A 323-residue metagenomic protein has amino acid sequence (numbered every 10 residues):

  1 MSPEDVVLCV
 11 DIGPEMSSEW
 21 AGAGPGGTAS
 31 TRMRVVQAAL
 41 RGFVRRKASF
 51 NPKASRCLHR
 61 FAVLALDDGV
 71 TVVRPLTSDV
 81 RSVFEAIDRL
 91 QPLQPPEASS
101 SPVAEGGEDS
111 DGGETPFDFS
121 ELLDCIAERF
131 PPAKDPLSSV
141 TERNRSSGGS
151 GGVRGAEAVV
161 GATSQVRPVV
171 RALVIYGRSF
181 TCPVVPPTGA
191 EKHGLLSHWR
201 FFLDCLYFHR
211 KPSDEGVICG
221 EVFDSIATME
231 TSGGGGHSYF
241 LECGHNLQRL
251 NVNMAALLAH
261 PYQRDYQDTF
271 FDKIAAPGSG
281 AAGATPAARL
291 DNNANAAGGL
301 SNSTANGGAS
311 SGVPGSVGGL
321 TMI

Functional and structural regions predicted by a protein language model:
M1-V83: Von Willebrand factor
S2-L8, I12, C57-A62, V72 (+4 more regions): Core residues of folded domains in eukaryotic genome-function proteins
D5, D11, V35-G42, S82-E85 (+8 more regions): Acidic, Ser/Thr-rich intrinsically disordered and amphipathic helical segments
P14-S18, R45, G69-R74, S179-V185 (+3 more regions): Eukaryotic short linear interaction motifs
S17-A21, A48-L58, V73-L76, P96-S99 (+4 more regions): Intrinsically disordered, low-complexity regions enriched in proline, serine, glycine and charged residues
P25, S100-E108, S146-V153, A294-S316: Intrinsically disordered, low-complexity regions enriched in glycine and serine
V70-V170, F180-P183: Von Willebrand factor
V184-I323: Eukaryote-biased recognition of electropositive, low-complexity segments and basic polyanion/acidic-motif-binding
